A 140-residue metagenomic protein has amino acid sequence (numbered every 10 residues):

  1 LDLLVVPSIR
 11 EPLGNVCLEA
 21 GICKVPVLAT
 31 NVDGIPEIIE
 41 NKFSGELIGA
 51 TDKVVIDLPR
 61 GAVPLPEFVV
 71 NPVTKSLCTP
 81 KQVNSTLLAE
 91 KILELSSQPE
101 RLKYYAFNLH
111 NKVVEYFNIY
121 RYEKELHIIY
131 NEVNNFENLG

Functional and structural regions predicted by a protein language model:
D2, K24, K42: A short alpha->beta transition loop at the rim of the catalytic pocket in nucleotide-sugar-dependent
I9: Aromatic "clamp/platform" in nucleotide-sugar-dependent glycosyltransferases that forms part of the donor/acceptor
G14-C17, I35: Short glycine/serine-rich donor-binding loops of glycosyltransferases
A20: Donor-sugar nucleotide-binding helix/loop cap in glycosyltransferases
P26-A29, I39, E46-L47: Short hydrophobic beta-strand element within catalytic cores of glycosyltransferases and related nucleotide-activated
F43-K81, E94: A short acidic/histidine/glycine-rich donor-binding loop in glycosyltransferase catalytic cores
S76-E90, S97-N131: A charged, aromatic-enriched C-terminal amphipathic alpha-helix characteristic of glycosyltransferases across folds
F136-G140: Non-catalytic membrane-proximal stalk/linker segments that position and tether the catalytic domains
